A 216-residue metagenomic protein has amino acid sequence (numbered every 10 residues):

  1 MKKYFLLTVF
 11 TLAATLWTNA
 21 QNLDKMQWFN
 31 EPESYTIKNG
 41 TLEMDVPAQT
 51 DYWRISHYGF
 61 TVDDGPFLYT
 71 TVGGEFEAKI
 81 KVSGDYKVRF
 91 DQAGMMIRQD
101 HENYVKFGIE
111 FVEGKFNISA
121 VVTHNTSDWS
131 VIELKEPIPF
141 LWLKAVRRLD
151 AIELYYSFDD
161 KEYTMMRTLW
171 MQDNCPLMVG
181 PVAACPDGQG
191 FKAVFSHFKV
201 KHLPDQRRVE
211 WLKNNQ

Functional and structural regions predicted by a protein language model:
M1-N22: Bacterial Sec-dependent N-terminal signal peptides
Q21-Q216: Extracellular glycan-recognition regions
